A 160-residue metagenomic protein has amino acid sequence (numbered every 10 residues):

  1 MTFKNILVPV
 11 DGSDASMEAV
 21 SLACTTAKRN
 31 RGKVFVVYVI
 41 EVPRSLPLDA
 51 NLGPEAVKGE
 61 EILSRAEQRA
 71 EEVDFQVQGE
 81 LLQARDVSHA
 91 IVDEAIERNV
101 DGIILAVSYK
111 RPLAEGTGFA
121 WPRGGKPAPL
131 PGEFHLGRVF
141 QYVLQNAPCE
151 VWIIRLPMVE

Functional and structural regions predicted by a protein language model:
M1-G53, R69-Q78: Small/aliphatic-rich secondary-structure junction motif
D11, A50-K58, A128-H135: Alpha-helix N-cap and loop-to-helix initiation/capping positions
A19, L46-A50, H89-V92, E115-T117: Short, well-ordered secondary-structure micro-motifs
L22, E55-A66, A90: Short, solvent-exposed amphipathic alpha-helices that sit in or adjacent to ligand/effector-binding or catalytic
V39-E41, A84, L156: Active-site loop/turn elements of alpha/beta-hydrolase fold enzymes, especially the short glycine-/histidine-rich
L82-A90: Charged docking surfaces used in two-component/phosphorelay signaling
E97-E160: Gly/Ser-rich helix-loop-strand patches that form or flank binding pockets for ribonucleotide-derived cofactors
